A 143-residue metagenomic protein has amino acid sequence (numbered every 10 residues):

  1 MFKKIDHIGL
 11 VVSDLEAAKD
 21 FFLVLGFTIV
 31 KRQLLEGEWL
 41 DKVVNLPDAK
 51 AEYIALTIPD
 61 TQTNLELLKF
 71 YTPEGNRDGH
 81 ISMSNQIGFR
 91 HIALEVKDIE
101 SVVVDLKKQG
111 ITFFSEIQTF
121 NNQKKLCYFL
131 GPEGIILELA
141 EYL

Functional and structural regions predicted by a protein language model:
M1-K19, T28-Q33, F89-L94, L143: N-terminal beta-strand motif that seeds the catalytic metal site of vicinal oxygen chelate
F2, N45-K50, M83-Q86: A generic structural micro-feature
D6-I8, E52, N85-R90, K125: Short amphipathic alpha-helical segments
V11-Q62, K108, C127: Core segments of cupin and vicinal oxygen chelate
R32-L34, E52-A55, T63-L65, A93-L143: Vicinal oxygen chelate
G37-K42, E74-H80: A short, acidic/glycine-rich surface segment
Q62, Y71-E74: Active-site/binding-pocket entry motifs
L67-K69: Active-site-proximal beta-strand elements of phosphoester/diester hydrolases
